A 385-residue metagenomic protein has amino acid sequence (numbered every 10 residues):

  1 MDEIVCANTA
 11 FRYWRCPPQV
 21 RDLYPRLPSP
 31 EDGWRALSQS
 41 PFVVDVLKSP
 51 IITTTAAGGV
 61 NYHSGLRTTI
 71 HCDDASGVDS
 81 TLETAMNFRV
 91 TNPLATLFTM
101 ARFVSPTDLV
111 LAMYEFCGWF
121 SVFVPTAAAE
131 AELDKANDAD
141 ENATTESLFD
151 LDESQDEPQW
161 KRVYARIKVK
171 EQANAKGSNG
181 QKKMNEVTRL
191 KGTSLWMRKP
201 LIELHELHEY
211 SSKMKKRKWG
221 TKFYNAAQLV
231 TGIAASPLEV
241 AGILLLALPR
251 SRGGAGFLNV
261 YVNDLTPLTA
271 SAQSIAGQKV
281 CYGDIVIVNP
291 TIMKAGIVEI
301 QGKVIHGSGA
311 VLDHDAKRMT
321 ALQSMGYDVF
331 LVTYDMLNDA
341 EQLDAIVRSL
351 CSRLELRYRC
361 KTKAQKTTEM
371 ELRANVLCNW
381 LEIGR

Functional and structural regions predicted by a protein language model:
M1-K218, T362, M370-R385: Short gly/ser-rich loop at a beta-strand->alpha-helix junction or flexible surface loop bordering the NTP-binding
D156, W160-K176, N185-R385: Surface segments flanking catalytic/ligand-binding clefts of nucleic-acid enzymes
